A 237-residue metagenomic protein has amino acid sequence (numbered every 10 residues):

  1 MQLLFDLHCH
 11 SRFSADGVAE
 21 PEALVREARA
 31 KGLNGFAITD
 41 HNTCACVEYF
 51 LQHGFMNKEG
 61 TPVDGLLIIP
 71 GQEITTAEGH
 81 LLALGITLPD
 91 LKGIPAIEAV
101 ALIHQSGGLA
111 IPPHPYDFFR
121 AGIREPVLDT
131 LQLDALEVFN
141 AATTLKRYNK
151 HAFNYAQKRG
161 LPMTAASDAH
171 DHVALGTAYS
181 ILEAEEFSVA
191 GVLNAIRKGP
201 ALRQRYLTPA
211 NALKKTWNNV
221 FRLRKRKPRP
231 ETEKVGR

Functional and structural regions predicted by a protein language model:
M1-G17, P21-E27, A45-K58, L66-P70 (+3 more regions): Charged catalytic cores and adjacent phosphate/nucleic-acid-binding surfaces used for phosphate/nucleic-acid chemistry
H8, Q105-P112: Acidic/glycine-enriched edge-of-secondary-structure segments
V25-A45, L109-I111: Divalent metal-dependent hydrolysis catalytic cores, especially in the metallo-beta-lactamase
T39, H114, S167: Short beta-strand/turn micro-motifs composed of small residues that flank or help shape donor/cofactor-binding pockets
I111-F119: Aromatic-lined carbohydrate-recognition surfaces of secreted/lumenal glycan-active proteins
